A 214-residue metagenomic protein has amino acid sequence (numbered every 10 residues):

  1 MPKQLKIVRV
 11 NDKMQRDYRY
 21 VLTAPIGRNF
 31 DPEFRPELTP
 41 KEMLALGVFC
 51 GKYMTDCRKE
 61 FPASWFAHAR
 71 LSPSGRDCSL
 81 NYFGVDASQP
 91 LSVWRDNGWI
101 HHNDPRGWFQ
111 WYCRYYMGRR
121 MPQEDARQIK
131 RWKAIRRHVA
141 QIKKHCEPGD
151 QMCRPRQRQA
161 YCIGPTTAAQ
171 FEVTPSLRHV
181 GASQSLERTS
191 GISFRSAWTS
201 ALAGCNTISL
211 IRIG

Functional and structural regions predicted by a protein language model:
P2-N103, R137-R156: Compositionally biased, intrinsically disordered low-complexity regions enriched for acidic
K3, M14, R178, S183-L186: Intrinsically disordered, low-complexity regions enriched in polar/acidic and amide residues
G27, S64, L177-H179, G204 (+1 more regions): Intrinsically disordered, low-complexity segments enriched in proline/serine/threonine
A87-A126: Extended amphipathic alpha-helical scaffold segments
G107-R114, A160-T166, G204: Short, hydrophobic/amphipathic alpha-helical patches that form generic packing surfaces within helical domains
G118-R178, F194, G214: An intrinsically disordered, low-complexity acidic/polar region
S176, S183-S200, C205, S209-R212: Low-acidity, Ser/Thr- and Arg-rich intrinsically disordered low-complexity segments
